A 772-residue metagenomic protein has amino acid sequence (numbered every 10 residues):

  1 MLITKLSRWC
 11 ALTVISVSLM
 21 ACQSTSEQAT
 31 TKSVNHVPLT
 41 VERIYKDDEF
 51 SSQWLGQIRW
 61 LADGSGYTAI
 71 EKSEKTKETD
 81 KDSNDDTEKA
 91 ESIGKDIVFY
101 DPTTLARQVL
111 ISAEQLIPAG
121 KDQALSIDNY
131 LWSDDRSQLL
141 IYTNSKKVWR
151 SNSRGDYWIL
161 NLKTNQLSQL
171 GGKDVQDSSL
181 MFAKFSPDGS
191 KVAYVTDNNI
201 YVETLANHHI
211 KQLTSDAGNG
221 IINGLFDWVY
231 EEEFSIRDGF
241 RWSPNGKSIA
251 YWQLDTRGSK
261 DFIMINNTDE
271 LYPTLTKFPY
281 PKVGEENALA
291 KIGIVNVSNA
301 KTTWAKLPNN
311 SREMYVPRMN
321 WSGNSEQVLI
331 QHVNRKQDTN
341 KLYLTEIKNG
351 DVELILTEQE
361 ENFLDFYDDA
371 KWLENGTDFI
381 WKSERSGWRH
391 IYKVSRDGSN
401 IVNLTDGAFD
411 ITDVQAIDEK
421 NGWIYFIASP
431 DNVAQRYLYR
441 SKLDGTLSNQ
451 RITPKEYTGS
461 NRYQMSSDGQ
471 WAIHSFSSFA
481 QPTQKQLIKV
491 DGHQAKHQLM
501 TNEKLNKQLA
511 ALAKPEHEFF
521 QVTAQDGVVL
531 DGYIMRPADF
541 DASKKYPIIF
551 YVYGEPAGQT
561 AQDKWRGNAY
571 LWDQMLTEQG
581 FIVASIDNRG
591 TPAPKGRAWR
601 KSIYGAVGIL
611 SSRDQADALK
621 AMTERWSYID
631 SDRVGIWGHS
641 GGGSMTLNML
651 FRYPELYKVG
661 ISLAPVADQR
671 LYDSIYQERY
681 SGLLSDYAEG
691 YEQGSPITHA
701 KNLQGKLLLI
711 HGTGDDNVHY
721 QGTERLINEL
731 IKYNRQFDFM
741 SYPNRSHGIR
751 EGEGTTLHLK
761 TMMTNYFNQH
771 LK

Functional and structural regions predicted by a protein language model:
M1-K5: N-terminal secretory signal peptides that target proteins for export/translocation
R8-L12, S16-G459, D468-W471, Q481 (+2 more regions): Beta-propeller folds
K260-D261, P317-R318, S325, N461-K772: Serine-hydrolase catalytic core recognition
